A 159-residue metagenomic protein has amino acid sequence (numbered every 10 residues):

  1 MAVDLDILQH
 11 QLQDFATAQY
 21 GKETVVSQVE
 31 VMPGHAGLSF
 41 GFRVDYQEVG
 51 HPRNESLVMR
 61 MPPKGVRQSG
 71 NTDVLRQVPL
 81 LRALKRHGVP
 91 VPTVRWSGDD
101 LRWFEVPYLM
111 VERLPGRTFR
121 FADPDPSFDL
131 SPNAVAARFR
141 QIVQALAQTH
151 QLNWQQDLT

Functional and structural regions predicted by a protein language model:
M1-V29: Juxta-kinase regulatory segment immediately upstream of eukaryotic protein kinase catalytic domains
E30-T159: ATP-binding pocket architecture of kinase catalytic cores
